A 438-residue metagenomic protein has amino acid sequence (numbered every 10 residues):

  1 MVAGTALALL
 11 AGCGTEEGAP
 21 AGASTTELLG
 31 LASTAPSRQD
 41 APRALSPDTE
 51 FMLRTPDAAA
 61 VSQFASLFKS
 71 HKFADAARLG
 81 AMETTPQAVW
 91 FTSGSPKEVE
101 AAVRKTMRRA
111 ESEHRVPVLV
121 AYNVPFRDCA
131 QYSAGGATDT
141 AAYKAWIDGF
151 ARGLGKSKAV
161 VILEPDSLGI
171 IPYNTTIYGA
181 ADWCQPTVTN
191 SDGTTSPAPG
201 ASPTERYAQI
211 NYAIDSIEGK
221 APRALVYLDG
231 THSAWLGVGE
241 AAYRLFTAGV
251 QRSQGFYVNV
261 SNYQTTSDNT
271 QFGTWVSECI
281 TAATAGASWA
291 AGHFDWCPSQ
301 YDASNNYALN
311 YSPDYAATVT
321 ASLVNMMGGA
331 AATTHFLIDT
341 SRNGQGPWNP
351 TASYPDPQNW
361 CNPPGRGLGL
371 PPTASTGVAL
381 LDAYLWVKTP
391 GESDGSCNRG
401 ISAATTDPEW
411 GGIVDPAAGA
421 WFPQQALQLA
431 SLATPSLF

Functional and structural regions predicted by a protein language model:
M1-A6: Sec-dependent N-terminal signal peptides
L9-G12: C-terminal motif of bacterial Sec signal peptides marking the signal peptidase cleavage site
G14-E17: Bacterial signal peptide processing site
G22-A41: Post-signal peptide N-terminal segment of mature Sec-exported envelope proteins
L45-G153, S157, K388-F438: N-terminal carbohydrate-binding/catalytic regions of secreted carbohydrate-active enzymes
E50-L53, A88-T92, V116-A121, A159-E164 (+6 more regions): Structural recognition of the beta-strand scaffold that forms the well-ordered cores of secreted hydrolase catalytic
A60-R78, L236-T405: Surface-exposed substrate-engagement region within the catalytic domains of secreted or surface-exposed extracellular
K97, K105-D229, E240-Q254: Substrate-binding cleft of extracellular glycoside hydrolase catalytic domains
